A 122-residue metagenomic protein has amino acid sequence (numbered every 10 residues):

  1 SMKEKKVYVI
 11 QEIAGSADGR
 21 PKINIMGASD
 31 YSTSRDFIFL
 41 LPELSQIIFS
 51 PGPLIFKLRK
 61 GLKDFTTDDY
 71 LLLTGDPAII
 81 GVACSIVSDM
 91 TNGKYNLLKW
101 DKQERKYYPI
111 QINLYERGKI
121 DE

Functional and structural regions predicted by a protein language model:
S1-Y70, V82-E122: Long, low-complexity, Lys/Arg-enriched
L73: Short, surface-exposed polybasic-aromatic patches that bind anionic ligands, especially phosphate groups
P77-I79: Short beta->alpha connector loops
